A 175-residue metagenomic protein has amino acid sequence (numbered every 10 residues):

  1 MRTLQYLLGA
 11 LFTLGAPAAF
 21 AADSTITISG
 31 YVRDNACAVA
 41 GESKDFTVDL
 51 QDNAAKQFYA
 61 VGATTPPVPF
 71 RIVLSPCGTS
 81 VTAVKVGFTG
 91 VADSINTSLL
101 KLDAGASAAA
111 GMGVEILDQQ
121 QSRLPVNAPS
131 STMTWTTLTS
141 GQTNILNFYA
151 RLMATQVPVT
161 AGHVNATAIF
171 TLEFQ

Functional and structural regions predicted by a protein language model:
R2-L4, F20-Q175: Mature extracellular/passenger domains of Gram-negative fimbrial/pilin and adhesin proteins
L4-F12: Sec-dependent signal peptide hydrophobic core
A16-P17: N-terminal signal peptide c-region/cleavage motif recognized by signal peptidases
